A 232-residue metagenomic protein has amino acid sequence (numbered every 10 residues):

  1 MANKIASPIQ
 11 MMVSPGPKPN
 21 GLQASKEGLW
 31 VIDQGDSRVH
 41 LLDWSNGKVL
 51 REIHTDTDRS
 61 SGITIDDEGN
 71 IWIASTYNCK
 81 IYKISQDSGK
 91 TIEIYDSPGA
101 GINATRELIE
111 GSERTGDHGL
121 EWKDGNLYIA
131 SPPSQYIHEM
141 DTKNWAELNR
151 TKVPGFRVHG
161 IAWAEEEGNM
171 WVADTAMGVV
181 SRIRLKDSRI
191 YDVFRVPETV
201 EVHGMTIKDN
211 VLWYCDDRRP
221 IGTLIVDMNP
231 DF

Functional and structural regions predicted by a protein language model:
M1-I5: Blade/loop signatures of beta-propeller domains
S7-V13, K48-I53, K90-Y95, A100-E110 (+2 more regions): A short beta-strand motif characteristic of beta-propeller blades
V13-K26, D56-D67, G99-D124, V153-G168 (+1 more regions): Beta-rich, blade/repeat-based domains predominating in secreted/periplasmic proteins but also intracellular
G28-V31, N70-I73, N126-I129, N169-V172 (+1 more regions): Conserved beta-propeller blade signature
Q34, T76, P132-P133, T175 (+1 more regions): Short loop/turn segments immediately following the C-termini of beta-strands
D43-G47, S85-G89, D141-W145, R184-S188 (+1 more regions): Short loop/turn segments that connect beta-strands within beta-propeller blades
E201-F232: Blade-level signature of beta-propeller repeat domains, shared across WD40, Kelch, NHL, RCC1 and BNR/Asp-box propellers
